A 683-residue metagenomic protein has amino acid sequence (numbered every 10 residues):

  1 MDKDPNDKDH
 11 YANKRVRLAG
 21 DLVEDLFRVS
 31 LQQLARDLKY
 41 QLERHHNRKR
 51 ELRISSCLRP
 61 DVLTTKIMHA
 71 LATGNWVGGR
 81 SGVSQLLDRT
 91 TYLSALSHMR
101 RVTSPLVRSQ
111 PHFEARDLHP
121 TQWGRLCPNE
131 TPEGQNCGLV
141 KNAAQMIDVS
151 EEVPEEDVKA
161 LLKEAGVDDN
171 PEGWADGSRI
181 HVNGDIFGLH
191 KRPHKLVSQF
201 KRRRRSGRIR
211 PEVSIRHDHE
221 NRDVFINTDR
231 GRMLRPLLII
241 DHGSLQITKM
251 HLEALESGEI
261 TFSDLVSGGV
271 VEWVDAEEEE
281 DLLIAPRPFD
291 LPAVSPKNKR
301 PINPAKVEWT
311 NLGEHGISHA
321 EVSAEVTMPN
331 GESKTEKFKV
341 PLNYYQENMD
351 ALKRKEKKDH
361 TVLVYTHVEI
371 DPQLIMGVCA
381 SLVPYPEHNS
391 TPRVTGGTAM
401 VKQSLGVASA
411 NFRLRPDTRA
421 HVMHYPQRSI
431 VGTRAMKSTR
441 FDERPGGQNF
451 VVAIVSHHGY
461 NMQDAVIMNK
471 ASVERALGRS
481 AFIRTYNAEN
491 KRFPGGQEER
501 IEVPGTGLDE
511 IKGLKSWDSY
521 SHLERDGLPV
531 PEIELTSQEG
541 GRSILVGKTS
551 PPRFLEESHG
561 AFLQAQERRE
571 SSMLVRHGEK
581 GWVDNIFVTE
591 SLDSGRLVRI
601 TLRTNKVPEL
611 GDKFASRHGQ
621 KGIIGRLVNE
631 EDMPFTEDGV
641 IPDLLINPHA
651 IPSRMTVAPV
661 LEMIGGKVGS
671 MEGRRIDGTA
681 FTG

Functional and structural regions predicted by a protein language model:
M1-G683: Conduit-forming functional cores of very large proteins
